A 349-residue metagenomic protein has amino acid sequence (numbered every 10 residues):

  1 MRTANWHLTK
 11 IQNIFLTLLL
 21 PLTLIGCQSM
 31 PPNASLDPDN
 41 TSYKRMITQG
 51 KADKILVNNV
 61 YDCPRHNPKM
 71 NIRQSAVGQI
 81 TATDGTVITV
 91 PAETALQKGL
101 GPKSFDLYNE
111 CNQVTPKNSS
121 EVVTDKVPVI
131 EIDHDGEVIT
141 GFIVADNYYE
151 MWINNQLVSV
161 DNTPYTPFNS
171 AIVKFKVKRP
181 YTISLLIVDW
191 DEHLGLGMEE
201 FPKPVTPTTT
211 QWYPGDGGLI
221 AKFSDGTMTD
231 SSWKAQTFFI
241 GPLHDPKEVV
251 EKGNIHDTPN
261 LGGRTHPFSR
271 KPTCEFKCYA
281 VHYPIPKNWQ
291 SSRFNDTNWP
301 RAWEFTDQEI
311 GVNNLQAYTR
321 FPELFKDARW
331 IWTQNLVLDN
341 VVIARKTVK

Functional and structural regions predicted by a protein language model:
R2-F15: Bacterial N-terminal signal peptides that target proteins for export
I25-G26: C-terminal motif of bacterial Sec signal peptides marking the signal peptidase cleavage site
P31-I153, F168-K349: Beta-strand-rich recognition domains
Q156-D161, T229: Surface-exposed loop/edge segments in extracytoplasmic proteins
D161-N162, G195: Intrinsically disordered, low-complexity regions enriched in proline, serine, glycine and charged residues
N162-F168: Aromatic-rich membrane-interfacial microdomains
